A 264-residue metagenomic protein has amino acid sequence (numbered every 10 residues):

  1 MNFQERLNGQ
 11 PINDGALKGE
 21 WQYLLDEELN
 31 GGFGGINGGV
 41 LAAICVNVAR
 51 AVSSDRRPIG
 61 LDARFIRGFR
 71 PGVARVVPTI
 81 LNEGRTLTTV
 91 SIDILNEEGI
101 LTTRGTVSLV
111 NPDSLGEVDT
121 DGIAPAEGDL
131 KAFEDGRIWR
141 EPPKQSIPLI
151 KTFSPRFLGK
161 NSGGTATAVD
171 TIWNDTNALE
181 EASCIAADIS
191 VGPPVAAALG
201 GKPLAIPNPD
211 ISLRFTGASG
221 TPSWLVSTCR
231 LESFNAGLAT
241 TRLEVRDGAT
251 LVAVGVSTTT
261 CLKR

Functional and structural regions predicted by a protein language model:
M1-R264: Terminal targeting signals and extreme-terminal segments of soluble enzymes
